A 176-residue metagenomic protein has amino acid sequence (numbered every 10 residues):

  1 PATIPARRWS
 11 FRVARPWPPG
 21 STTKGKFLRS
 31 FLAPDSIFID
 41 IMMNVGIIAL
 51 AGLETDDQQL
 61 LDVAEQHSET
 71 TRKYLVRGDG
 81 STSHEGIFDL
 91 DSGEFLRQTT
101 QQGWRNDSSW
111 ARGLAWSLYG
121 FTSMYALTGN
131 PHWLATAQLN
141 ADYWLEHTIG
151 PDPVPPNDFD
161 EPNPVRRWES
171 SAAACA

Functional and structural regions predicted by a protein language model:
P1-C175: Glycan-recognition and catalytic cores of secretory/periplasmic carbohydrate-active enzymes
